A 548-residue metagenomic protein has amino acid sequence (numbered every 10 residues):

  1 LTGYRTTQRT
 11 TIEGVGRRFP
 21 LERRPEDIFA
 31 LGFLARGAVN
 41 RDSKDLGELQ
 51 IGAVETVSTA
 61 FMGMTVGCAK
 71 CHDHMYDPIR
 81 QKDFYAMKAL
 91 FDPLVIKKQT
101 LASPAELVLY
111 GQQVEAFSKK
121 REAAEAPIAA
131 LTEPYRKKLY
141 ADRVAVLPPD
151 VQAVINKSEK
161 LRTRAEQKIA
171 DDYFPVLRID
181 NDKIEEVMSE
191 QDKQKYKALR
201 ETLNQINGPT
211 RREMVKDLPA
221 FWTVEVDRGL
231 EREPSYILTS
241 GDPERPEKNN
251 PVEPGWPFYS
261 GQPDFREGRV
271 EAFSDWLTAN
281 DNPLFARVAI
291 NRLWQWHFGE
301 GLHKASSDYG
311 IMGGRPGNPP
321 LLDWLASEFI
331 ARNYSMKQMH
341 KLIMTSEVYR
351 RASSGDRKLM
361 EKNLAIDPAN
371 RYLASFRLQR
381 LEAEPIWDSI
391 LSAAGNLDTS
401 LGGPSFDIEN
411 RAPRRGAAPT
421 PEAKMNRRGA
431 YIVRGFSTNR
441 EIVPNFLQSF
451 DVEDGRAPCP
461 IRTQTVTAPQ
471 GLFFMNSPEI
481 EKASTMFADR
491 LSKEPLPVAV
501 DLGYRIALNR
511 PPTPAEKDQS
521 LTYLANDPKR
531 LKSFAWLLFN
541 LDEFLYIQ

Functional and structural regions predicted by a protein language model:
L1-F19, D45-Q50, S58, D77-P78 (+7 more regions): Primarily short, surface-exposed interaction patches in extracytoplasmic proteins
T6, F19-E122, V443, L447 (+1 more regions): Sequence context surrounding c-type heme c attachment/ligation sites in exported
E13, F29-A30, D83, D150 (+6 more regions): Residues that flank catalytic or metal-binding motifs in active/ligand-binding sites
G32, Y85-P93, R143, P148-P149 (+2 more regions): Acidic helix/loop microenvironments that form the catalytic cleft of cell-wall polysaccharide enzymes
G37-D45, L90-A123, R143-K195, A507: Short His/Asp/Glu-rich catalytic/ion-coordination signatures at enzyme active sites or charged loops
L94, A124-P127, L131-P134, K138 (+3 more regions): Hydrophobic stripe of amphipathic alpha-helices that form coiled-coil interfaces
T438-R440, Q448-P458: A structural supersecondary motif
